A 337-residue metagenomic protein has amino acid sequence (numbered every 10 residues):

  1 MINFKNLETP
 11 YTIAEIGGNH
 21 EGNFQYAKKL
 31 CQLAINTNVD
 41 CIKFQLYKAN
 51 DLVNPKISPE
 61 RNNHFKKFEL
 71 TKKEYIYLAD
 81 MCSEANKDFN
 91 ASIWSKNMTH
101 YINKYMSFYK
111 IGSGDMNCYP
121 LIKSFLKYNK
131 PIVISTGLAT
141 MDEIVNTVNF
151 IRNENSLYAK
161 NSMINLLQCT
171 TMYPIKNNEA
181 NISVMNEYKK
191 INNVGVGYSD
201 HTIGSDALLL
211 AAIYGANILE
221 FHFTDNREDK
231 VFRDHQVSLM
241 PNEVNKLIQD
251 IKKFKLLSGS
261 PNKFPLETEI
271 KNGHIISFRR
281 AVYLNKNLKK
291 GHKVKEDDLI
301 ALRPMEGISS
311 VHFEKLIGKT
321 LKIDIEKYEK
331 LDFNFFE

Functional and structural regions predicted by a protein language model:
M1-E337: Catalytic cores and adjacent flexible loops of soluble metabolic enzymes that perform enolate/carbanion chemistry on
